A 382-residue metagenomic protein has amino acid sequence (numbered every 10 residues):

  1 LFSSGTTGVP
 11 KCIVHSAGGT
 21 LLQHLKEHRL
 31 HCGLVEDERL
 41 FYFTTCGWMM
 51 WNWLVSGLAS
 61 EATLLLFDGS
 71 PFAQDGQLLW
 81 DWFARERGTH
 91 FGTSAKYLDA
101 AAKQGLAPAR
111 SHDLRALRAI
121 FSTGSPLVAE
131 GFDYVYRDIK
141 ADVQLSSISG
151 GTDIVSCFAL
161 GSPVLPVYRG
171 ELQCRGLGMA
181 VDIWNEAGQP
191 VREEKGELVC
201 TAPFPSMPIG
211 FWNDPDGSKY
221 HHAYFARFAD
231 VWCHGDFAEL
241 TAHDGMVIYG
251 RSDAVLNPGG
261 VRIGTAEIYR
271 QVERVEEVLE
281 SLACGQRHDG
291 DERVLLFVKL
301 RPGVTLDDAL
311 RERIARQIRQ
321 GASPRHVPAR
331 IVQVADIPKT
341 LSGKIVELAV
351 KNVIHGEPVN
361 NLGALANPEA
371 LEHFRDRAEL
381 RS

Functional and structural regions predicted by a protein language model:
L1-L22: Conserved AMP-binding A3 loop
S3-T6, H28, L40, F91 (+7 more regions): Conserved S/T- and glycine-rich ATP-binding loop of Class I adenylate-forming
T6, E61, G124, D236 (+1 more regions): Conserved G/P- and acidic residue-centered "switch" motifs that form tight phosphate/ATP-binding loops in soluble
G19-R39, M49-T89, Q104-G105: Conserved AMP-binding/adenylation subdomain of ANL enzymes
T45, F67-F72, E86-Y134, S146-D153 (+1 more regions): Adenylate-forming
F72, A84, F91, F204 (+9 more regions): AMP-binding/adenylate-forming catalytic core of the ANL superfamily
Q77-W80, A109-S111, Y269: Short hydrophobic/charged patches on amphipathic alpha-helices used for structural packing and interfaces
A84, R118-G245, R251-V255, I268 (+1 more regions): Conserved AMP-binding/adenylate-forming
